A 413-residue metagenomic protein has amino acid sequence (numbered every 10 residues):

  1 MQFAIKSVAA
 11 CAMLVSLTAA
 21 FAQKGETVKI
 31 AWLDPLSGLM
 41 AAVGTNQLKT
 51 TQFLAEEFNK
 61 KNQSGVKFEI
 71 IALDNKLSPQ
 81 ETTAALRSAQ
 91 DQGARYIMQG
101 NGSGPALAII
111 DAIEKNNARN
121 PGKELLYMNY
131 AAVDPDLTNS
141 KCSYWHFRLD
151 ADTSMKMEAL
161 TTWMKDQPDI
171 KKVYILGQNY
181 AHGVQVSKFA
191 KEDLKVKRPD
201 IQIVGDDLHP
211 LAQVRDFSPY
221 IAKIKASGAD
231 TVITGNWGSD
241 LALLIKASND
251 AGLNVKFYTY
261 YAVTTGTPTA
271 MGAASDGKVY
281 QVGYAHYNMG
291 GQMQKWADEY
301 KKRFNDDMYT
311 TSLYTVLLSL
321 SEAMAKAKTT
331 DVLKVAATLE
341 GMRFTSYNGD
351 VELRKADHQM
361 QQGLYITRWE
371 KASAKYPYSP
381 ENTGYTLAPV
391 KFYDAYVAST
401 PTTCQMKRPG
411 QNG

Functional and structural regions predicted by a protein language model:
M1-K29, D91, T403, R408-G413: Short, low-complexity disordered leader/linker segments with a strong preference for bacterial N-terminal type II
K24-G25, L48-I70, K195-Q202: Signal peptide-proximal N-terminal region of secreted/periplasmic/extracellular or secretory-lumen proteins
T27, A31-T50, L73-Q80, N101-G104 (+2 more regions): Extracytoplasmic "Venus flytrap"
T27, A42-Q47, K61-L137, L149 (+1 more regions): Beta-alpha junction/loop-to-helix N-cap segments that form part of ligand/metal-binding clefts
V28, Y347-G413: Solvent-exposed, acidic/polar segments of extracytosolic/periplasmic ligand-binding ectodomains
Q80-A84, P135-D136, Y144-G252, H286-K295: Extracellular/periplasmic Venus flytrap/periplasmic-binding protein
A89-S103, N120-Y130, K172-G177, G228-G238 (+4 more regions): Periplasmic-binding protein-like
S143, I245-V316, A325-T330, S379-Q411: Extracellular/periplasmic periplasmic-binding protein-like sensory domains
